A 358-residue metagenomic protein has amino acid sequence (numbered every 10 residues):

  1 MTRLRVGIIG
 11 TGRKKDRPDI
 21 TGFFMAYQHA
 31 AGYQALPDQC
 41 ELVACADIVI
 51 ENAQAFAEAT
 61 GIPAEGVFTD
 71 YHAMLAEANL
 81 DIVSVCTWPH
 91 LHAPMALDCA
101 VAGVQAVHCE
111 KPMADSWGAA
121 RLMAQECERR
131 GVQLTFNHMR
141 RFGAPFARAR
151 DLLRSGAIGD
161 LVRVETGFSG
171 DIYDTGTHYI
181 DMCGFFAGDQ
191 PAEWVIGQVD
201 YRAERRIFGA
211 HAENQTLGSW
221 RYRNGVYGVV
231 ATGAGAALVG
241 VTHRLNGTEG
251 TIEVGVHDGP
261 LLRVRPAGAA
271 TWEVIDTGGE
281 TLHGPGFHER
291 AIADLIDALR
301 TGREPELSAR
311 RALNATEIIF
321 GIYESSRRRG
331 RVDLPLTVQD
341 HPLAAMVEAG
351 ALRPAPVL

Functional and structural regions predicted by a protein language model:
M1-R3, I8, A46, I82-S84 (+1 more regions): C-terminal helix-rich "cap/oligomerization" subdomain common to oxidoreductases
M1-T60, P356-V357: N-terminal Rossmann-like dinucleotide-binding module
C40-A44, A64, D81-V83: Short active-site oxyanion
A64-D70: Conserved SAM-binding strand-loop segment of SAM-dependent methyltransferases
I82, W88-R141: Beta-strand-loop-alpha-helix segment that lines the small-molecule cofactor/substrate pocket of alpha/beta enzymes
A144-R163: Rossmann-like NAD(P)H-binding beta-loop-alpha module
D160-L238, T242-R244, R310: Rossmann-like dinucleotide-binding domain that binds NAD(P)(H)
I207-F208, R223-A291, S308-R310, I322 (+4 more regions): NAD(P)-dinucleotide binding in Rossmann-like oxidoreductases
